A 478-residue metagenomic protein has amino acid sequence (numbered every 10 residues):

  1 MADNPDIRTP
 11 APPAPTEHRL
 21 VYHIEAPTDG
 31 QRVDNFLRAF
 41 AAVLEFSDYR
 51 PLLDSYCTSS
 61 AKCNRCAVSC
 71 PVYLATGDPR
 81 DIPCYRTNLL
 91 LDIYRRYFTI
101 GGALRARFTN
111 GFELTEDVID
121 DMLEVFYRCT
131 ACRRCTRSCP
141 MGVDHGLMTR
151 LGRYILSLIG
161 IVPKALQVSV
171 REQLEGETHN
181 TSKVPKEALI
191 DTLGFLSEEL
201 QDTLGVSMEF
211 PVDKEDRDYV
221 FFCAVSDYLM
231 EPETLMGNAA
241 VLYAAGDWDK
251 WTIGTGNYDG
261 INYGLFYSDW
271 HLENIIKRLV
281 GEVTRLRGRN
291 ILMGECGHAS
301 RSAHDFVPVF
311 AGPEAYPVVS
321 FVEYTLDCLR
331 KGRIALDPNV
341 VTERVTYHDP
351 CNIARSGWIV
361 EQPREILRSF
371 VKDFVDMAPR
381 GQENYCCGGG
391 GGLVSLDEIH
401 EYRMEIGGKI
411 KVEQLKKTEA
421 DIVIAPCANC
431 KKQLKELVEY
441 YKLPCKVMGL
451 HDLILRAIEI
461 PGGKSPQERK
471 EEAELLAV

Functional and structural regions predicted by a protein language model:
M1-F126: Ferredoxin-type iron-sulfur electron-transfer modules and their immediate structural context
G30-Q31, D48-C57, I93-S302, V307 (+1 more regions): Iron-sulfur-cluster electron-transfer modules
C57-C66, C70, C129-C135, C139 (+4 more regions): Short cysteine clusters
V68-Y97, R137-L156, W358, G392-I406 (+1 more regions): Iron-sulfur (Fe-S) cluster-binding segments and ferredoxin-like electron-carrier domains, especially [2Fe-2S]
G142, S226-A315, N352-S369, V375-V478: Cofactor-cradling patches in redox/metallo enzymes
L329-S369: C-terminal amphipathic alpha-helical segment
